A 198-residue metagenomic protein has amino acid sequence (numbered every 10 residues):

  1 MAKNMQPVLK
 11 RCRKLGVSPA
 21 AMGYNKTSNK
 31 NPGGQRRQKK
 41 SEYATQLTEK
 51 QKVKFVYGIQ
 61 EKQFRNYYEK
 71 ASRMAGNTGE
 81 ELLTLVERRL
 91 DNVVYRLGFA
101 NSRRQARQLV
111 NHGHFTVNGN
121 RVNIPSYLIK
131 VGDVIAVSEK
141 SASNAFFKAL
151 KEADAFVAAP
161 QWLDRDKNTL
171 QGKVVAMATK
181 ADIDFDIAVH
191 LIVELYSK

Functional and structural regions predicted by a protein language model:
M1-L97, I124-K198: Ferredoxin-like alpha/beta domains used as RNA- or RNAP-binding modules
R103, L109-V110, I129: Short, well-ordered loop/turn sites that connect or cap secondary structure elements
